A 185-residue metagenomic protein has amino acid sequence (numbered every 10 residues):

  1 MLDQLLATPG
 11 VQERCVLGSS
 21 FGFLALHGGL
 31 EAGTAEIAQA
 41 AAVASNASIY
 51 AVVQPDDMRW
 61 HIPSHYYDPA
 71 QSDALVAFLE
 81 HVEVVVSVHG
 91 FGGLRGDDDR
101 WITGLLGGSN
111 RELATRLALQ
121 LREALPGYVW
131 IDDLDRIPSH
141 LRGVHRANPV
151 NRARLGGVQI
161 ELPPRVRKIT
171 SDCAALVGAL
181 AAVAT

Functional and structural regions predicted by a protein language model:
M1-T185: N-terminal catalytic or cofactor-binding beta/alpha core of small enzyme domains
